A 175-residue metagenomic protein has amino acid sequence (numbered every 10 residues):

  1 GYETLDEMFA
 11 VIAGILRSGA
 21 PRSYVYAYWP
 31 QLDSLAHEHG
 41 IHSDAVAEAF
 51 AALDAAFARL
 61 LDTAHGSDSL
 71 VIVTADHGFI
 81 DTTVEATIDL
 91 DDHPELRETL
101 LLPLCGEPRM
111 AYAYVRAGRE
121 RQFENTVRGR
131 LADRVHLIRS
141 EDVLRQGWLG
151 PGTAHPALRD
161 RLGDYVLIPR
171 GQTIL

Functional and structural regions predicted by a protein language model:
G1-L175: Feature captures the catalytic ectodomains and active-site-proximal regions of enzymes that hydrolyze or transfer
